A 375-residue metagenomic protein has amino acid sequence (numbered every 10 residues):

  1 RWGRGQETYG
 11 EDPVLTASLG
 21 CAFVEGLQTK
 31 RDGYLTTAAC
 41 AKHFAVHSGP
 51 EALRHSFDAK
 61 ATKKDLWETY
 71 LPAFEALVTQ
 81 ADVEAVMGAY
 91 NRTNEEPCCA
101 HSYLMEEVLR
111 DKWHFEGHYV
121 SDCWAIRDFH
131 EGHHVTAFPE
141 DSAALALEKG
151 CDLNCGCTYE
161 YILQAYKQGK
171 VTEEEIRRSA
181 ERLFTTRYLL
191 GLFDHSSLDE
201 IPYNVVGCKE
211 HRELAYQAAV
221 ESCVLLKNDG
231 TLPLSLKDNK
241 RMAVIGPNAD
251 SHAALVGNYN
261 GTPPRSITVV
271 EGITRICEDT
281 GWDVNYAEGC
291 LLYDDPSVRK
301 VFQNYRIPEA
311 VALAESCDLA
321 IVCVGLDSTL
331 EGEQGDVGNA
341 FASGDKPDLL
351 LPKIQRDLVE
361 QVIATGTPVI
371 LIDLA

Functional and structural regions predicted by a protein language model:
R1-A375: Glycoside hydrolase catalytic-domain context in secreted enzymes
